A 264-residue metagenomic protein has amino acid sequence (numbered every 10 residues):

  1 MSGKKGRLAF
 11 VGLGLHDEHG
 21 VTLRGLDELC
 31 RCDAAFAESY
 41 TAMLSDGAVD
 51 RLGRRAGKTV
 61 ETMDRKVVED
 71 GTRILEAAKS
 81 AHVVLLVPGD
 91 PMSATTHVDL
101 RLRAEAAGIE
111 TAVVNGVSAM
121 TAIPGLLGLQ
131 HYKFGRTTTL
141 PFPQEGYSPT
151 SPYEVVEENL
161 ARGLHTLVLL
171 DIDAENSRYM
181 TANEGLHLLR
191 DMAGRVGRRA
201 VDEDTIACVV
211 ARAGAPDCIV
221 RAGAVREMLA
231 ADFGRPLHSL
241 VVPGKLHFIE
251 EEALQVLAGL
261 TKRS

Functional and structural regions predicted by a protein language model:
M1-E110, V114: Class I S-adenosyl-L-methionine
L8, H82, E157-S264: A contiguous loop/helix-start segment that scaffolds small-molecule binding in enzyme catalytic cores
F10, A37, T62, V113 (+3 more regions): Structural signal for conserved beta-strand scaffold positions within catalytic alpha/beta enzyme cores
T41, D90, V117-A119, I172-A174 (+1 more regions): Short beta-alpha junction loops
R51, R73-E76, R103, A122 (+4 more regions): Alpha-helical scaffold segments in soluble metabolic enzymes
V67, S118, T138, G214 (+1 more regions): Residue-level detector of flexible, active-site-proximal loop/helix-junction positions within diverse enzyme catalytic
R73-S80, L126-Q130, S148-V155, V220-E227: Short, surface-exposed amphipathic charged segments that create phosphate/polyanion-binding patches used for binding
G89-T166: Class I SAM-dependent methyltransferase SAM-binding "motif I" and its flanking Rossmann-like core
